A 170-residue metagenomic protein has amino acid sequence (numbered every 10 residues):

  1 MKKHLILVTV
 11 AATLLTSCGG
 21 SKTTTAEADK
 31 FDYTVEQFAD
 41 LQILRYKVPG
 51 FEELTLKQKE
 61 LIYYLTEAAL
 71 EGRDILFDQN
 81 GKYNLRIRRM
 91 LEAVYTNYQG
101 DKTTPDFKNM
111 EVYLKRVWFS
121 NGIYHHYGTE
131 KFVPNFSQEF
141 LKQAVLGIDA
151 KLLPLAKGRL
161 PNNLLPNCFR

Functional and structural regions predicted by a protein language model:
M1-H4: Positively charged n-region of N-terminal signal peptides that target proteins for export
L14-S17: C-terminal motif of bacterial Sec signal peptides marking the signal peptidase cleavage site
G19-S21: Bacterial signal peptide processing site
T23-T25: Post-signal-peptide, soluble extracytosolic/periplasmic N-terminal scaffold domains of envelope/secretory systems
A28-R170: N-terminal helix-rich structural modules
